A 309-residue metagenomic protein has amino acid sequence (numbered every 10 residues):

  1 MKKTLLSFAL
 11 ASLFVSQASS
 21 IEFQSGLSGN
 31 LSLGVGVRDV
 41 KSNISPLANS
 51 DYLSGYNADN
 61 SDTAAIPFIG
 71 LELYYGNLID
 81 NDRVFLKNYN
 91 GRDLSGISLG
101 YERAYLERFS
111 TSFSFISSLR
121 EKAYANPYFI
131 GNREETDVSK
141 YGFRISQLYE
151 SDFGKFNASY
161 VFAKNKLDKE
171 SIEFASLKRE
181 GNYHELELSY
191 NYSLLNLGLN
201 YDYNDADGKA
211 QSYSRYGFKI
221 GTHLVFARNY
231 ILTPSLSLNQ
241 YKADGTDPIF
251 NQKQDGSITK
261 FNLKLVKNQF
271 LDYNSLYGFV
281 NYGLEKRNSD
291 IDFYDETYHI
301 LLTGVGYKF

Functional and structural regions predicted by a protein language model:
M1-G26, F293-Y294, G306-F309: Cleavable N-terminal export/targeting peptides
S19-L27, L78-F85, A104-S112, L148-N157 (+3 more regions): Short loop/turn motifs that connect adjacent beta-strands in outer-membrane beta-barrel proteins
S19-N81: Outer-membrane beta-barrel initiation region
S25-L27, A65-I69, D93-I97, D137-F143 (+5 more regions): Residues that define the transmembrane beta-barrel architecture of outer-membrane proteins
G29-L33, V84-N88, T111-F115, I145 (+7 more regions): Membrane-embedded beta-strand positions of outer-membrane beta-barrel proteins
V35-D39, N77, N88-R92, F115-E121 (+9 more regions): Transmembrane beta-strands of outer-membrane beta-barrel pores
L71, L265-K267, E296-F309: Outer-membrane beta-barrel "beta-signal"
G96-D205: Outer-membrane pore/translocation modules
